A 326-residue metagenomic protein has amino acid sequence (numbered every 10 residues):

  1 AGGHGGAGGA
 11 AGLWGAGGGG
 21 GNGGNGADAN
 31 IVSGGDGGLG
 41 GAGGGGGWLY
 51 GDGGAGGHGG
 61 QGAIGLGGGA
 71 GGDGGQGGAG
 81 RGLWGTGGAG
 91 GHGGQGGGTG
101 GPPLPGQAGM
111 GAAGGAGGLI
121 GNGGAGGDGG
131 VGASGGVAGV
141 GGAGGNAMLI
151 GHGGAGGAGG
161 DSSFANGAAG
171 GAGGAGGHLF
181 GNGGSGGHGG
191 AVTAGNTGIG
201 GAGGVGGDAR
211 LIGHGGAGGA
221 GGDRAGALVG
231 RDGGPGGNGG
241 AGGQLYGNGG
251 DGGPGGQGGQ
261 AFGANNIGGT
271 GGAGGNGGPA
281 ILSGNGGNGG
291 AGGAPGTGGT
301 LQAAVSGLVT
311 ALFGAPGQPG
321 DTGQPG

Functional and structural regions predicted by a protein language model:
A1-G326: Glycine-centric low-complexity repeats
